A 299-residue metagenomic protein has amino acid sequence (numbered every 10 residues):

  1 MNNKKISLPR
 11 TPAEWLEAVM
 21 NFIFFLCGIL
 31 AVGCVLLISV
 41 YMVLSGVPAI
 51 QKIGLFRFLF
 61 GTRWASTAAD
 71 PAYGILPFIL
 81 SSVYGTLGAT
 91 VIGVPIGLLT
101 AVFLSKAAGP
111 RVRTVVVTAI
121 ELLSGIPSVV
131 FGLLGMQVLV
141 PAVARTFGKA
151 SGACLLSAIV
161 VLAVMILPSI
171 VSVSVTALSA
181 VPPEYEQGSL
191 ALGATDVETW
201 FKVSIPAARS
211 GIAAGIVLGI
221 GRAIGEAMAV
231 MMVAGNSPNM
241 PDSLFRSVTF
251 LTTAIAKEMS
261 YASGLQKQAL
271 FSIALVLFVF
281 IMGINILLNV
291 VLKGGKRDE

Functional and structural regions predicted by a protein language model:
M1-C27, L288-E299: Transmembrane alpha-helical segments of polytopic membrane transport and secretion proteins
E17, I96, G109-T114, P182-P183 (+1 more regions): Amphipathic cytosolic juxtamembrane alpha-helices at the membrane-cytosol interface of multi-pass membrane transporters
Y73-F103: Transmembrane alpha-helix signature in integral membrane proteins
I96-G135, E299: Cytoplasmic-entry segments and transmembrane alpha-helices of multi-pass inner-membrane transporters
E121-I166: Generic hydrophobic transmembrane alpha-helix motif, especially the helices
R145, V230-F278: Interhelical loop and adjacent transmembrane-helix boundary motif in polytopic membrane transport permeases
V173-S174, L178, D196-M232: Transmembrane alpha-helices
V175-S179, P183, L190, K257-E299: C-terminal transmembrane helix and the adjacent membrane-cytosol boundary/short C-terminal tail of inner/organellar
